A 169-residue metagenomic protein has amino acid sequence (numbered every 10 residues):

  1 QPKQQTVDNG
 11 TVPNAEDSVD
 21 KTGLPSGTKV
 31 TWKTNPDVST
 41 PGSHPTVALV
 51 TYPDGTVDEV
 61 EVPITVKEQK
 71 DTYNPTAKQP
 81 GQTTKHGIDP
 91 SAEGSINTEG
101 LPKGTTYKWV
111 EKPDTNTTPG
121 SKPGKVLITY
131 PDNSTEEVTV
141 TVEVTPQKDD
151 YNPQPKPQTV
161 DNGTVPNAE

Functional and structural regions predicted by a protein language model:
Q1-S26, K67-K103, T145-E169: Solvent-exposed, low-complexity, repeat-rich "mucin-like" stalks and linkers
L24-V57, L101-T135: Serine/threonine-rich, repeat-prone extracellular segments and beta-strand-based repeat modules of secreted/surface
D58-K67, E136-P146: C-terminal edge beta-strand
